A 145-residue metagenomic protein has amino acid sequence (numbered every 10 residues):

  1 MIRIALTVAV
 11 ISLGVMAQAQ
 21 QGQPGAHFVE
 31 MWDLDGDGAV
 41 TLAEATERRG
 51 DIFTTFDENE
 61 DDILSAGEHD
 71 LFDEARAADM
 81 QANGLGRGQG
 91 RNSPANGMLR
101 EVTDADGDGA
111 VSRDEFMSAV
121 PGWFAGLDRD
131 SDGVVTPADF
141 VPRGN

Functional and structural regions predicted by a protein language model:
I4-L13: Sec-dependent N-terminal signal peptides
Q18-Q20: Boundary of Sec targeting at the N-terminus
P24-G38: The feature marks the first
F28, L42-D51, A66-D79, R113-G122 (+1 more regions): Amphipathic regulatory helices of Ca2+-sensor modules
D33-D37, D57-D61, D104-D108, D128-D132: Acidic carboxylate motifs that coordinate Ca2+ or other divalent cations, activating on Asp/Glu
A39-T41, L85-G90, A110-S112: Blade-edge motifs of beta-propeller repeat domains
T54, G86, A125-S131: Beta-propeller blade repeat segments, especially FG-GAP/WD-type strand-to-loop junctions in 6- to 7-bladed propeller
L71-V102: Intrinsically disordered, low-complexity Ser/Thr-rich linker and spacer segments in cell-wall-related proteins
